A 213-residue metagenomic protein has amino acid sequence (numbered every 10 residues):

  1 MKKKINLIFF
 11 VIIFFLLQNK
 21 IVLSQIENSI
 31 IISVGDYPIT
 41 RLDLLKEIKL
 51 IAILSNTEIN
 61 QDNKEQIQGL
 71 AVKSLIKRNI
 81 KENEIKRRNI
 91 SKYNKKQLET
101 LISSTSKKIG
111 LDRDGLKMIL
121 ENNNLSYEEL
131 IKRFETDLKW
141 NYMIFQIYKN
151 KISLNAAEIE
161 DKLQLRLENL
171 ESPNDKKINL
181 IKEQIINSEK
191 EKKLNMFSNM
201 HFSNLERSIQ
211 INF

Functional and structural regions predicted by a protein language model:
M1-F9: Bacterial N-terminal signal peptides that target proteins for export
F9-L16: Bacterial N-terminal signal peptides
L23-Q25: Boundary at the C-terminal end of the N-terminal hydrophobic targeting segment
S29, P38, D62-F213: Peptidyl-prolyl cis-trans isomerase
I30-N63: N-terminal targeting signals for Sec/Tat export/insertion, comprising classic cleavable signal peptides
